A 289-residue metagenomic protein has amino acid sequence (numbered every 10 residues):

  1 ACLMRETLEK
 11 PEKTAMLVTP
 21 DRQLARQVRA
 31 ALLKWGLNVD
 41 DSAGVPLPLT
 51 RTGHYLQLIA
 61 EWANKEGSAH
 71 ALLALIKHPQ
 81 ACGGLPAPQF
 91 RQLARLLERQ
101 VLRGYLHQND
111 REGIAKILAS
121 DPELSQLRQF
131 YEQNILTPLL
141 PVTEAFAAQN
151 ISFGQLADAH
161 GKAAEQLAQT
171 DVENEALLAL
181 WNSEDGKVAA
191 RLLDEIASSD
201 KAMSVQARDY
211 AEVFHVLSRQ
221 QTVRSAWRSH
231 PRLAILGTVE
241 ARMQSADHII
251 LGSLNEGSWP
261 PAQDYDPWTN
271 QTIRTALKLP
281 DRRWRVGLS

Functional and structural regions predicted by a protein language model:
A1-S289: Polyanion-engaging groove/track-forming segments
